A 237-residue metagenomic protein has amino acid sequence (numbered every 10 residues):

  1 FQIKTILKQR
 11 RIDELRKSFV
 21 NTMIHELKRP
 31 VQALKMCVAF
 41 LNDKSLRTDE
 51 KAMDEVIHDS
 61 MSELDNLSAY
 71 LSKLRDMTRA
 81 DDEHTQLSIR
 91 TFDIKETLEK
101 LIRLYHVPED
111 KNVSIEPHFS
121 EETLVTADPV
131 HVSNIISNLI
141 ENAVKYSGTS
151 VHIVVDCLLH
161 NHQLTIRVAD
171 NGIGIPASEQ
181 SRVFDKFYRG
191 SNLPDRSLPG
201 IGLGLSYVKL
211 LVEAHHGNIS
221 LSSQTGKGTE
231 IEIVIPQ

Functional and structural regions predicted by a protein language model:
S62-L67: Short alpha-helical segment of the dimerization/phosphotransfer core of two-component systems
D82-L87, L124-A127: Conserved micro-motifs of the catalytic ATP-binding
S88-T91, N112-T123, L158: Conserved catalytic submotifs in the C-terminal HATPase_c
A143-V144: Short helix-loop "hinge" at the ATP-lid/N-box region of the Bergerat-fold HATPase_c
S150-H162: Short beta-strand/loop element within the Bergerat-fold HATPase_c
I175-R189: Short conserved segment of the HATPase_c
H216-N218: Conserved glycine-rich
